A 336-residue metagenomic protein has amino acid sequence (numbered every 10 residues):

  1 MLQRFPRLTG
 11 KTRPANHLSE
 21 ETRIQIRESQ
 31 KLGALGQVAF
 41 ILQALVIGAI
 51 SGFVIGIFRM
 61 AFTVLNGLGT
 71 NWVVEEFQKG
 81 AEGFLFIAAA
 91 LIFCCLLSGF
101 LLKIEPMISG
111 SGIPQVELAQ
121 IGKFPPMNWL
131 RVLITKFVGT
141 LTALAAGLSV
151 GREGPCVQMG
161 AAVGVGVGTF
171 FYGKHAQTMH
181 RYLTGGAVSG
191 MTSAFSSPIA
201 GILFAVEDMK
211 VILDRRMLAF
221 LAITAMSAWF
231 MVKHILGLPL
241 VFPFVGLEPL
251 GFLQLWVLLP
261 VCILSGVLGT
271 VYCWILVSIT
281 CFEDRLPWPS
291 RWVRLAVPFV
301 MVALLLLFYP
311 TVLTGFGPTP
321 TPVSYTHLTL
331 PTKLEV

Functional and structural regions predicted by a protein language model:
M1-L328, L334: Alpha-helical transmembrane segments and immediately membrane-proximal extracytoplasmic
